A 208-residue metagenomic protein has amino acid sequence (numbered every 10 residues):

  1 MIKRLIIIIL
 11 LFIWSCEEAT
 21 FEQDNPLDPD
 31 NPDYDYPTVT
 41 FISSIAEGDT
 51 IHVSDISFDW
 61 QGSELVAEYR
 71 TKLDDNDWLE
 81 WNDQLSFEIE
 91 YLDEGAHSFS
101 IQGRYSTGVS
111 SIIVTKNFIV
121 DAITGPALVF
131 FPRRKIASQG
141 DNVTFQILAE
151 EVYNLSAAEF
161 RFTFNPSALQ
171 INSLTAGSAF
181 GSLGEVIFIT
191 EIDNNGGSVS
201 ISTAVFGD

Functional and structural regions predicted by a protein language model:
I2-I8: Sec-dependent signal peptide recognition, specifically the positively charged N-region followed immediately by
F12-S15: C-terminal motif of bacterial Sec signal peptides marking the signal peptidase cleavage site
E17-G125: Low-complexity, disordered linker/stalk regions enriched in Pro/Thr/Ser/Gly
S43-T50, F131-A137, A149: Short beta-strand segments of immunoglobulin-like
L85-E88, V143, G197-V199: Short strand-edge motifs at loop-to-beta-strand transitions and within beta-strands of extracellular beta-rich domains
A122-T144: Boundary/junction segments of secreted and surface-exposed precursor proteins
I136-L183: Low-complexity, serine/threonine/proline/glycine-rich extracellular segments that form mucin-like
L148, S182-D208: Structured beta-strand segments within beta-sheet-rich domains
